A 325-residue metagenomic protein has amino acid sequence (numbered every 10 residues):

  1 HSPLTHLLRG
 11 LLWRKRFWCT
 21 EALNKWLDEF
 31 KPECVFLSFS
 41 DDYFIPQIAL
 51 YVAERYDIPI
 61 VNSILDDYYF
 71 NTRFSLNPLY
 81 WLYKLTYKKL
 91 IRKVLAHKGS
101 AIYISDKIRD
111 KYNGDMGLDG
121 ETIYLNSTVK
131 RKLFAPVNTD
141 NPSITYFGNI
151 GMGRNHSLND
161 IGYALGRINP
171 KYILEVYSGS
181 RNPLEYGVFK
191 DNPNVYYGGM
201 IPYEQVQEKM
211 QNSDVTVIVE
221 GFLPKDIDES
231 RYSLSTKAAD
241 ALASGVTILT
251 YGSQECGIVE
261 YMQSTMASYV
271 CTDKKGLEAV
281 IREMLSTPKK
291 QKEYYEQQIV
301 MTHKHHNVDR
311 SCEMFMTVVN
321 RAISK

Functional and structural regions predicted by a protein language model:
H1-C34: Conserved nucleotide-sugar donor-binding subdomain of glycosyltransferases
K25, Q47, Y51-R55, Y68 (+1 more regions): Membrane-proximal helix-turn-helix segments that form the acceptor-binding/catalytic region of lipid-linked
K93-G120, V259: A short, active-site helix/loop in glycosyltransferases that binds the activated sugar's phosphate group
K107, L125-N126: Carbohydrate-associated surface elements
T128-R131, P136-V188, Y196-E204: Conserved catalytic-core segment of nucleotide-activated headgroup transferases in glycan assembly
M152-H156, E204-V206, T216-A239, I248-E260: Nucleotide-sugar-dependent
S235, S253, M266-K275, E283-K289: Conserved acidic donor-binding segment of nucleotide-sugar-dependent glycosyltransferases
T272-E278, S286-N320: A charged, aromatic-enriched C-terminal amphipathic alpha-helix characteristic of glycosyltransferases across folds
